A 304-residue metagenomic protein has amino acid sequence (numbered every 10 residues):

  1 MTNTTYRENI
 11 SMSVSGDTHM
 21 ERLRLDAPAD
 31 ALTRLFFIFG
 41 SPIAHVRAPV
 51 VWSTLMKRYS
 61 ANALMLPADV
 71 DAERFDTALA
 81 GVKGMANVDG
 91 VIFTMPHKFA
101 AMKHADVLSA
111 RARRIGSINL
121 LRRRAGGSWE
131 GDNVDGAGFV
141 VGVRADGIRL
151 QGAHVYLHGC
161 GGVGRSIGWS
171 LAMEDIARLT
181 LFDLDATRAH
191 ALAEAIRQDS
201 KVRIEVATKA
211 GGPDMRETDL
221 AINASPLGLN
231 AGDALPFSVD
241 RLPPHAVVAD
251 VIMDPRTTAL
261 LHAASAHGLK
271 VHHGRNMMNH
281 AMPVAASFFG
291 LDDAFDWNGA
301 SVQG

Functional and structural regions predicted by a protein language model:
G16, E21-D146: Phosphate/diphosphate ligand-binding glycine-rich loop within oxidoreductases
A29-D30, L150-Q151, D175, F237-A246: Short, conserved loop/helix-junction motifs that constitute active-site signature segments in enzyme catalytic cores
G40, N133, V143, I148 (+2 more regions): Glycine-rich adenosine-cofactor-binding loop
F93-A100, G162-V163, P226-L229, D254: Short glycine-rich anion-binding loops that position phosphate/pyrophosphate groups of nucleotides and phosphorylated
M173-R178, H267-K270: Conserved S-adenosyl-L-methionine
I176-D199: NAD(P)-binding Rossmann-fold cofactor-contacting core
R203-H272: Rossmann-like adenosine-cofactor binding region
V247, V251-G304: Adenosine-phosphate binding glycine-rich loop
